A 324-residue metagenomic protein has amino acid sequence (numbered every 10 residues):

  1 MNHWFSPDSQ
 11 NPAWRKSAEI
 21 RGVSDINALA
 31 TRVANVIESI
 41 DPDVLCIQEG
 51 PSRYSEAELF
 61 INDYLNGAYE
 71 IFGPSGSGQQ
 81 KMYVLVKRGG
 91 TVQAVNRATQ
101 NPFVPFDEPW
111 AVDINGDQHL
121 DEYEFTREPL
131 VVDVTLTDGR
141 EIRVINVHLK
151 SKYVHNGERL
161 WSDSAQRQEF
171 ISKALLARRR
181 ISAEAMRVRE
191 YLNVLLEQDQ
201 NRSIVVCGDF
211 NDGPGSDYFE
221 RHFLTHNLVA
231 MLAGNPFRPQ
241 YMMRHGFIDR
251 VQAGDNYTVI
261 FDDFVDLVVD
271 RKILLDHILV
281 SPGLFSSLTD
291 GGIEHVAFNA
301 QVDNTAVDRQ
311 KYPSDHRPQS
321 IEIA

Functional and structural regions predicted by a protein language model:
M1-D8, E141-K150, Q168-A174: Active-site-proximal beta-strand elements of phosphoester/diester hydrolases
M1-M82, D163-Q166, R180, N201 (+2 more regions): N-terminal, active-site-proximal structural segment of metallo-dependent hydrolase catalytic domains
I20, D117-H119, E169-I181: Surface-exposed cleft-lining segments at the edges of enzyme active sites
D43-Q48, V84, R143-N146, I204-V206 (+1 more regions): Structural recognition of the beta-strand scaffold that forms the well-ordered cores of secreted hydrolase catalytic
G50-K152: Structured beta-strand-rich core segments of catalytic domains in phosphoester-bond hydrolases
T91-N96, Y123-E124, E190-V205, F210-A324: Metal-dependent phosphoester-hydrolase catalytic domains
V147-R167: A structural motif
S172-Q200: A long, amphipathic alpha-helix that forms part of the scaffold/cap immediately adjacent to metal-dependent active
